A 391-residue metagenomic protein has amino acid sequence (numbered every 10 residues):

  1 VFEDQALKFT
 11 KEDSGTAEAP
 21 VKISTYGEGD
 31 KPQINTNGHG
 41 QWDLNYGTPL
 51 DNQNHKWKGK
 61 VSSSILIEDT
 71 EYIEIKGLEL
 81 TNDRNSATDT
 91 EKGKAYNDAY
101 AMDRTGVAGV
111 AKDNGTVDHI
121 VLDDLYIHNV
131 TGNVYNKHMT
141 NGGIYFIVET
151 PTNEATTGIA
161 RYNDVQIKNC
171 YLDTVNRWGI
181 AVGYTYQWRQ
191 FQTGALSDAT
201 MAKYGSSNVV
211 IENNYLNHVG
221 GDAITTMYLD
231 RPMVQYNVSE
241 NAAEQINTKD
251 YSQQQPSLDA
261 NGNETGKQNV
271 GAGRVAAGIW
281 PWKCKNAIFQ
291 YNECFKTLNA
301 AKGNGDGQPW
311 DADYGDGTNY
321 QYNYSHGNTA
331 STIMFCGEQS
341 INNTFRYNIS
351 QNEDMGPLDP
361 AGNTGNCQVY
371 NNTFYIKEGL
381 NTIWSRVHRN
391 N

Functional and structural regions predicted by a protein language model:
F2-A6, Q339, N363: Acidic-and-aromatic substrate-binding clefts and catalytic sites of carbohydrate-active enzymes
D4-G15, Q33-T36, Y228: Short, T/G/N/S-enriched strand-turn elements that build extracellular solenoid repeat scaffolds
A6, S64, S86-A87, A99 (+12 more regions): Structural detector of coil-to-beta-strand junctions
A6-F9, G59-S63, D103-V110, T152 (+2 more regions): Short alpha-helical segments and helix-capping/turn motifs at coil-helix boundaries
S14-A99, N129-K137: Right-handed parallel beta-helix/beta-spiral solenoid domain characteristic of secreted/periplasmic
P20, G27, E71-N82, G115-T131 (+10 more regions): Right-handed parallel beta-helix
H39-K58, S86-A108, T140-E154, Y186-A202 (+1 more regions): Surface-exposed intrinsically disordered loops and tails
